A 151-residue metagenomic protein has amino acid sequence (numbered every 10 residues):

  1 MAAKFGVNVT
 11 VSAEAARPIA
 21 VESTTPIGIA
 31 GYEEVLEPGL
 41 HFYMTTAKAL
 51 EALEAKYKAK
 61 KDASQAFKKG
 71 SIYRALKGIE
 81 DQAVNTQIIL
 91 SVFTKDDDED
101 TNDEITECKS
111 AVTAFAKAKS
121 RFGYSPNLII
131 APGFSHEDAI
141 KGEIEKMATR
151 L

Functional and structural regions predicted by a protein language model:
M1-L151: Surface-exposed assembly/interface segments
